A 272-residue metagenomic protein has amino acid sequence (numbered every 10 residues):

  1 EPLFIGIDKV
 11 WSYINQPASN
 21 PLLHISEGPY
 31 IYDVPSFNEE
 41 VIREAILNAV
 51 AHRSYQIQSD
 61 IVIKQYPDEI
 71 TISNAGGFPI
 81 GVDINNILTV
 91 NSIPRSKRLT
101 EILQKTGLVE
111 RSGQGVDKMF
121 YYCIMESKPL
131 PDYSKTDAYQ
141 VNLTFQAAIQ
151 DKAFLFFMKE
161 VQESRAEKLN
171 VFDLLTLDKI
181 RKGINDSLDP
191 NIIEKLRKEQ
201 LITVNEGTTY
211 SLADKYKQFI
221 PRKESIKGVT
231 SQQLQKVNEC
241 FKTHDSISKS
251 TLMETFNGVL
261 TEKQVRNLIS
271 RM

Functional and structural regions predicted by a protein language model:
E1-M272: C-terminal regulatory or interaction extensions
